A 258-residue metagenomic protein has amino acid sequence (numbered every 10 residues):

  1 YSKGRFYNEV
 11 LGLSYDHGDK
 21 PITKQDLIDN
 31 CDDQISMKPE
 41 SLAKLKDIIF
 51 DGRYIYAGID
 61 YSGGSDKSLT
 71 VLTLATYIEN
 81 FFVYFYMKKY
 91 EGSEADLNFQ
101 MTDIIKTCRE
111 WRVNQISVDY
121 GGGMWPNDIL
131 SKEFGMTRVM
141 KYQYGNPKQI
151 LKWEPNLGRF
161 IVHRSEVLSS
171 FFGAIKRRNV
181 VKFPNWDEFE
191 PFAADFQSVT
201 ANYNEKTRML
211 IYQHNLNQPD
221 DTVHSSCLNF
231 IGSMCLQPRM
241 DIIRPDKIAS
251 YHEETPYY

Functional and structural regions predicted by a protein language model:
Y1-K141, G173-Y258: RNase H-like, metal-dependent nuclease domains and their acidic two-metal-ion catalytic environment used
K132-A174: Conserved beta-strand -> loop -> alpha-helix junction used to position metal-binding or nucleic-acid-contacting
